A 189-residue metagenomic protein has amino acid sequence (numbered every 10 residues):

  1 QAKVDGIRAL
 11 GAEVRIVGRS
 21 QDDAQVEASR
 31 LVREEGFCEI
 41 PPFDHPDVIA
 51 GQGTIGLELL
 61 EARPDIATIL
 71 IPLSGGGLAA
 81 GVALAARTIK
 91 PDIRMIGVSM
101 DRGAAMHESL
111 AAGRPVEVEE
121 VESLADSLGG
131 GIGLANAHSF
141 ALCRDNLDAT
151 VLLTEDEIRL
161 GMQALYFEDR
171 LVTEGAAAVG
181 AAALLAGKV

Functional and structural regions predicted by a protein language model:
Q1-V189: PLP-dependent amino-acid enzyme catalytic core
